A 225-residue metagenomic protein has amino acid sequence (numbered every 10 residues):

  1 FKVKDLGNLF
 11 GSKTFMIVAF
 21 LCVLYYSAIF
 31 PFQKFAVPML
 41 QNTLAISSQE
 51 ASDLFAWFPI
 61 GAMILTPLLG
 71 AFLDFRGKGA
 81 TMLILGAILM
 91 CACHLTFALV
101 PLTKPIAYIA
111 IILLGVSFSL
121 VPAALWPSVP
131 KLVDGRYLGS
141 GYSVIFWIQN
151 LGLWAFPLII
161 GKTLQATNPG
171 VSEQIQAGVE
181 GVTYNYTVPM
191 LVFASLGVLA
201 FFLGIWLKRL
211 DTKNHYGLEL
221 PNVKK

Functional and structural regions predicted by a protein language model:
F1-V18, V223-K225: Juxtamembrane intracellular "pre-TM" segments in multi-pass secondary transporters
S12-M63, F156-P157: Extracytoplasmic gate region of multi-pass secondary transporters
I46-F55, T103, A107, N185-Y186: Juxtamembrane helix-start elements in MFS-like secondary transporters
L65-K78: Helix-to-loop junctions at the C-terminal end of transmembrane segments in multipass secondary transporters
G79-S128: C-terminal transmembrane helical hairpin of 12-TM major facilitator-type secondary transporters
G135-G170: A late C-terminal transmembrane helix in Major Facilitator Superfamily
K162-G197: A membrane-interface helix-boundary motif in multi-pass transporters
T183-K225: Multi-pass alpha-helical transporter architecture, strongest for 12-TM Major Facilitator/SLC carriers used
